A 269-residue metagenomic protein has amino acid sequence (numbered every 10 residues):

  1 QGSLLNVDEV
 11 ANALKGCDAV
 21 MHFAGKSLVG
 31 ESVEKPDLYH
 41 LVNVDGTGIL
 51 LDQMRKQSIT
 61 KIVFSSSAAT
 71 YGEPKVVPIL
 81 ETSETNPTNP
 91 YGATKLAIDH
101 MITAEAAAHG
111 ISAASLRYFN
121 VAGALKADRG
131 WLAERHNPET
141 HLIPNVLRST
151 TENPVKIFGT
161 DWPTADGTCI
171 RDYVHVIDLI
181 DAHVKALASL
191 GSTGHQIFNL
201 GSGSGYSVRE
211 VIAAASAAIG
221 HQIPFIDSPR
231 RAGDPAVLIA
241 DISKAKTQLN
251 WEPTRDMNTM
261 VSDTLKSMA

Functional and structural regions predicted by a protein language model:
Q1-L41: NAD(P)H-binding glycine-rich loop region in Rossmannoid oxidoreductase-like domains and their noncatalytic homologs
N6, A19, G46-I49, K61 (+4 more regions): Conserved cofactor-binding/catalytic machinery of classical short-chain dehydrogenase/reductase
H22, L41, G48-P90, A104-H109 (+1 more regions): Conserved Rossmann-fold NAD(P)-dependent oxidoreductase catalytic core, especially the SDR/UDP-sugar
K26-G30, A68-V77, T85, F119-A122 (+1 more regions): Active-site segment of SDR-like NAD(P)-dependent oxidoreductases
S27-E31, Q53-K61, S189-L190: A short helix-coil junction within the Rossmann-fold of NAD(P)-dependent oxidoreductases
E73, N86-A124, P144-E152: Active-site Tyr-X1-5-Lys
T88, A122-E139, D161-I177, S204: Glycine-rich "substrate-gating" loop/helix at the edge of Rossmann-like oxidoreductase active sites
T150-A269: C-terminal substrate-binding subdomain of Rossmann-fold SDR/epimerase-dehydratase oxidoreductases
